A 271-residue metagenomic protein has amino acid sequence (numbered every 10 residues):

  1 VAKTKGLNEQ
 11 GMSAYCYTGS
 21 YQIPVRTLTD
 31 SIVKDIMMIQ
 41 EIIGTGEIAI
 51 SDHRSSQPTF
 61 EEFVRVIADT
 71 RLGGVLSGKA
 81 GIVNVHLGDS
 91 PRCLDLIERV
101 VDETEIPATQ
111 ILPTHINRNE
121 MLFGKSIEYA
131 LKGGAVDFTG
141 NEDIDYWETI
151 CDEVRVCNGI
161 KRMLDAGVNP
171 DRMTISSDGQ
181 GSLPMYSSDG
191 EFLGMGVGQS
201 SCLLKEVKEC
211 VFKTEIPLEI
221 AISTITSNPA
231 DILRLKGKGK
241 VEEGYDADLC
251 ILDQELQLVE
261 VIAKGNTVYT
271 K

Functional and structural regions predicted by a protein language model:
V1-K5, T29-I32, C151-N158, T267-Y269: Short low-complexity, flexible loop/linker segments enriched in glycine and/or proline with clustered acidic
V1-S126: Histidine/acidic-residue-rich, glycine-tolerant segments that coordinate divalent metal ions
A2, P58-R65, R92-D95, M121 (+5 more regions): Conserved active-site and cofactor/substrate-binding residues in soluble primary-metabolism enzymes
G6, S31-E41, S51-D52, T70 (+6 more regions): Anaerobic metallocofactor- and corrinoid-dependent redox/one-carbon enzyme cores, especially those from methanogenesis
A68-P184, F192-L193: Active-site core of metal-dependent hydrolases
D165-Y245, L249-I251: His/Asp/Glu-enriched, well-ordered alpha-helical/loop segment that forms or immediately abuts the divalent-metal
K240-K271: C-terminal cap of metal-dependent C-N hydrolases
